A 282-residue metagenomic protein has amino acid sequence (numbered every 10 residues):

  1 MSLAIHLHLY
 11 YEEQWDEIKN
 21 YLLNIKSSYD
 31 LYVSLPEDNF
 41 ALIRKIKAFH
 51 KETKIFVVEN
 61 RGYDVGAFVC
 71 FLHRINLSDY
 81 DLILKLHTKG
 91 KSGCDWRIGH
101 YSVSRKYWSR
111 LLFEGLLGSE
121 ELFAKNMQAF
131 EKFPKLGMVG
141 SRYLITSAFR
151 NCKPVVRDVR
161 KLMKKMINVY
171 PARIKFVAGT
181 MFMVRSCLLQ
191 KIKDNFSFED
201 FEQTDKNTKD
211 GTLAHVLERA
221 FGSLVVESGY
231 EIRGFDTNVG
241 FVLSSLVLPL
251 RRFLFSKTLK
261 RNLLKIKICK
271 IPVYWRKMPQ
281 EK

Functional and structural regions predicted by a protein language model:
M1-L263, K267-K282: ER/Golgi luminal nucleotide-sugar-dependent glycosyltransferases, focusing on the catalytic module
